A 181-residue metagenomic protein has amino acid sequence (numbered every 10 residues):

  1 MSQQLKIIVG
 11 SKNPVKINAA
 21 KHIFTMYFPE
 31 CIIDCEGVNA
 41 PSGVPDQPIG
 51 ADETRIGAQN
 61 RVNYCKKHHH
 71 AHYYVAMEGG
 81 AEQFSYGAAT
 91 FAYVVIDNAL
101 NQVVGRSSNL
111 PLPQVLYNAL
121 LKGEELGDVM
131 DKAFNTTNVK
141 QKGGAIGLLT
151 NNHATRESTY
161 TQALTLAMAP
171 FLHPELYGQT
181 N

Functional and structural regions predicted by a protein language model:
S2-A71: N-terminal polybasic phosphate/anion-binding patch
D46-N181: Anionic-ligand binding patches
